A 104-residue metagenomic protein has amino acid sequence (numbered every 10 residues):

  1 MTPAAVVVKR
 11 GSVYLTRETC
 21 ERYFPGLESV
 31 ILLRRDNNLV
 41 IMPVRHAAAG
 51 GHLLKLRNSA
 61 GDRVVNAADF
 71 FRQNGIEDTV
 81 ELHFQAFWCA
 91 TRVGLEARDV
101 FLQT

Functional and structural regions predicted by a protein language model:
M1-S12, E18-T104: Long, contiguous, secondary-structure-rich segments that constitute the structural scaffold of globular domains
